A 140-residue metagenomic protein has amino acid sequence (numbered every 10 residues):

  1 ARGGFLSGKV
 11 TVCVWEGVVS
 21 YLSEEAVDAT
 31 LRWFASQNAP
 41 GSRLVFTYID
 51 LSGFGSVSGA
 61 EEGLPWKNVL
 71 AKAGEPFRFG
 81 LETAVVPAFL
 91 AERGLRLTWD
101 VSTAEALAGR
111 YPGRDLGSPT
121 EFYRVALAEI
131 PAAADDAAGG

Functional and structural regions predicted by a protein language model:
A1-G140: Alpha-helical subdomain
